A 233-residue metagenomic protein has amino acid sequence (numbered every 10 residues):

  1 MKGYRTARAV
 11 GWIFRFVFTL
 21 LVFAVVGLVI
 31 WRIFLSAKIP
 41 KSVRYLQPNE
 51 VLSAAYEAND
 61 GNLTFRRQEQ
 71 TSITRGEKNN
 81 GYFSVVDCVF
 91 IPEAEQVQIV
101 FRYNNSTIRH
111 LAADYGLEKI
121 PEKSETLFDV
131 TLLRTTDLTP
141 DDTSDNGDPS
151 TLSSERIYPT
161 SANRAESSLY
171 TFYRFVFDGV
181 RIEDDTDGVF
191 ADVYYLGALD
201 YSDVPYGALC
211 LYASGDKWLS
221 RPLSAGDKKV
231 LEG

Functional and structural regions predicted by a protein language model:
M1-W12: N-terminal Lys/Arg-rich, disordered targeting/topogenic segments
R15-F23, G27-G233: Alpha-helical, hydrophobic structural elements that either
